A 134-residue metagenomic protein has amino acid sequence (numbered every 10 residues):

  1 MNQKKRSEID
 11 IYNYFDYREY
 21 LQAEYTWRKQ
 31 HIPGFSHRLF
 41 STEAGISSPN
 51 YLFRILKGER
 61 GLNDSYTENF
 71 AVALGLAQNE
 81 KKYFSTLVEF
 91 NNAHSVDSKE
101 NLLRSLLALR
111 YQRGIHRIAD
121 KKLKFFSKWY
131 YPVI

Functional and structural regions predicted by a protein language model:
N2-P33: A short, Lys/Arg-rich alpha-helix, primarily the initiator
K5-I11, A73-L74, Q78-Y111: Short amphipathic recognition helices of helix-turn-helix/homeodomain-type DNA-binding modules
E8-Y14, E100-V133: Short alpha-helical segments that sit at the start of domains
E19-A23, N69, W129-V133: Pre-recognition alpha-helix immediately N-terminal to the DNA-recognition helix within helix-turn-helix or winged-helix
Y25, I55-L56, Y66: DNA major-groove recognition helix of helix-turn-helix
R38-L39, E68: Residues within the helices of the helix-turn-helix
S41-L62, A71: Recognition helix of helix-turn-helix/homeodomain-like DNA-binding domains that insert into the DNA major groove
Y66-L74: Hydrophobic micro-packing sites on short alpha-helices
